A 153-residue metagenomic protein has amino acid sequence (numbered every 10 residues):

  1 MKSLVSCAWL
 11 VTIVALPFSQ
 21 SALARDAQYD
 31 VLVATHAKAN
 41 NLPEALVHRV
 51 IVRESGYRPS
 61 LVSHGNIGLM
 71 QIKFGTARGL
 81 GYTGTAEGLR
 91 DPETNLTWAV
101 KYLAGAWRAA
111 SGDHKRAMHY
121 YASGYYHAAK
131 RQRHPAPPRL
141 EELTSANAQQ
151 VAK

Functional and structural regions predicted by a protein language model:
M1-S6: Positively charged n-region of N-terminal signal peptides that target proteins for export
C7-P17: Bacterial N-terminal signal peptides
F18-G56: Export/targeting segments at the very N-terminus of extracytoplasmic proteins
Q20-Y29, E141-K153: Proline-rich, low-complexity linker regions of envelope-associated factors in Gram-negative bacteria
S55-R58, T76-G79, G124-H127: Solvent-exposed loop/turn segments at secondary-structure junctions within structured extracellular/periplasmic domains
G65-Y82: Substrate-binding/active-site groove segments that recognize and process beta-1,4-linked N-acetyl-hexosamine
E87-T94: A short, structured beta-strand-centered segment in the mid-to-C-terminal lobe of catalytic cores from group-transfer
V100-R139: Catalytic and binding regions of secreted/periplasmic enzymes and modules that target cell-wall glycans
